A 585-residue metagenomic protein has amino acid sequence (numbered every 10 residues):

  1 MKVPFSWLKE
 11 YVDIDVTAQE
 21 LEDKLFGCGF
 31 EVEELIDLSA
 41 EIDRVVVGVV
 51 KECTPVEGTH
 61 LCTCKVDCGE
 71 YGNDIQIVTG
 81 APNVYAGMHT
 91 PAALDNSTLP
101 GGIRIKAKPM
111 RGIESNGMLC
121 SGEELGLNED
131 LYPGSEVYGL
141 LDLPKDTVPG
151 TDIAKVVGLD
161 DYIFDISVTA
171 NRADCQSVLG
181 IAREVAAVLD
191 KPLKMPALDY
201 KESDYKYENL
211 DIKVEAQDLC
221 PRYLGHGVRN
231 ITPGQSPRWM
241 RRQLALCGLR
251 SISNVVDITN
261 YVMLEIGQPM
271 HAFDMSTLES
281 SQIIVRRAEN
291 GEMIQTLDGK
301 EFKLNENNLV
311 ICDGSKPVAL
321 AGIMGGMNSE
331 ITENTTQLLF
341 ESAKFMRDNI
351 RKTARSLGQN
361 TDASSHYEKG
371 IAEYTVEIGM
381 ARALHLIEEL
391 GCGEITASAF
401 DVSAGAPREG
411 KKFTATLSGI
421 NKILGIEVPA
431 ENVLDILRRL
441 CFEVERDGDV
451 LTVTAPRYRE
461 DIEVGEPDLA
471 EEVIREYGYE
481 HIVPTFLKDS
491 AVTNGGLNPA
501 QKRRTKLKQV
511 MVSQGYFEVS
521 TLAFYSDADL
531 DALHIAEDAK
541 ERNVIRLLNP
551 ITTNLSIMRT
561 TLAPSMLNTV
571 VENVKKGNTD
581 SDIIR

Functional and structural regions predicted by a protein language model:
M1-E202, L339, G358, D362 (+4 more regions): Phosphate-backbone binding interfaces of nucleic-acid-interacting proteins
F5, D23, P55, L189 (+2 more regions): Glycine/proline-enriched, intrinsically flexible loops and inter-domain linkers
S97-Y132, M327-R382, S403-G410, R457-K508 (+2 more regions): Internal insertion modules embedded within essential enzymes
P149-V168, Y207-L246, R347-Y367, T414 (+2 more regions): Residues forming anionic-ligand binding surfaces in small-molecule and nucleic-acid pockets of primarily soluble enzymes
G180, F413-D580: Extended, well-folded interaction surfaces typified by the phenylalanyl-tRNA synthetase beta subunit core
V185-E215, G391-I420, L424-E427: Terminal amphipathic helices with adjacent charged low-complexity linkers/tails
D204-Q217, P221, A383, D401-F413 (+2 more regions): Self-splicing inteins and homing endonuclease
P233-P237, R241-N260, M275-L278, I284-S403 (+1 more regions): TRNA-recognition modules of translation machinery and tRNA-sensing kinases, especially anticodon-binding
